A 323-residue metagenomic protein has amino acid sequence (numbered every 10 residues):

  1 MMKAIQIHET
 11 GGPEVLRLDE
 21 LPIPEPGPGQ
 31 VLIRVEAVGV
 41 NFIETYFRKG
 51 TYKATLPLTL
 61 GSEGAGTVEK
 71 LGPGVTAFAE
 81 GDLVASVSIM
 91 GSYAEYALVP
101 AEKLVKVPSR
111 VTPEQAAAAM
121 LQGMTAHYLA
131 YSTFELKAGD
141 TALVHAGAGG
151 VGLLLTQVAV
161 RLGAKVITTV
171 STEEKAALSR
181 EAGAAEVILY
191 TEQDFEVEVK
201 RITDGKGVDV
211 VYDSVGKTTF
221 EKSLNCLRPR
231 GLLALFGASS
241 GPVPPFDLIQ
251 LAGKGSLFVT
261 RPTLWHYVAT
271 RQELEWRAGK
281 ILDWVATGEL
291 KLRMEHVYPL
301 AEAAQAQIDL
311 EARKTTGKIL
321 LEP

Functional and structural regions predicted by a protein language model:
P22-G39, K49-G91: Glycine-rich beta-strand-centered segment in the early N-terminal region that forms part of a ligand/cofactor-binding
A37, Y46, L83-A148: NAD(P)H dinucleotide-binding glycine-rich loop of Rossmann-like/cofactor-binding domains, especially the beta1-alpha1
L83, T141, K165, G231-L232 (+1 more regions): Short glycine-centered segments of the SAM/dcSAM-binding site in methyltransferase folds
A117-Q193: Mid-domain Rossmann-like dinucleotide-binding core that forms the NAD(H)/NADP(H) cofactor-binding site
V170-E173, T218-E289, P323: Glycine-rich phosphate-binding loop and adjacent beta-alpha segment of Rossmann(oid) nucleotide-cofactor-binding
F195-G205: Short amphipathic alpha-helix with an adjacent loop that forms part of the alpha/beta core around
Q272-P323: C-terminal hydrophobic helical "lid"/dimerization subdomain of Rossmann-like NAD(P)H-dependent oxidoreductases
